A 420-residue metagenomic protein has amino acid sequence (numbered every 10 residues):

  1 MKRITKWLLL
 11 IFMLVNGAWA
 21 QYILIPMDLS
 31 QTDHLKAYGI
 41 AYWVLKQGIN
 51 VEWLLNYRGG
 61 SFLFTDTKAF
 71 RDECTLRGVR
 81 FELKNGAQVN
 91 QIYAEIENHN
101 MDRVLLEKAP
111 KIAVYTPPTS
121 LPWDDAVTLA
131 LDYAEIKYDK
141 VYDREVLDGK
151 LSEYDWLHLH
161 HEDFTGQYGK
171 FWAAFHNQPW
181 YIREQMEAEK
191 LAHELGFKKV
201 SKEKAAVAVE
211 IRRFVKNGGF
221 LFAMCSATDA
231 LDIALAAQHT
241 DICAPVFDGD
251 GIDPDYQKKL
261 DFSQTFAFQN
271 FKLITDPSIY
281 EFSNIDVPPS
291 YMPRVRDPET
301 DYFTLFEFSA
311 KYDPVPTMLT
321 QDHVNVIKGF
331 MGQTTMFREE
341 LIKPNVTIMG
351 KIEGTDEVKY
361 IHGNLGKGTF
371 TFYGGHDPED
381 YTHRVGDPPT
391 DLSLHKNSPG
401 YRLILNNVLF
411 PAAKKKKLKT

Functional and structural regions predicted by a protein language model:
K2-L10: Sec-dependent signal peptide recognition, specifically the positively charged N-region followed immediately by
V15-G17: N-terminal signal peptide c-region/cleavage motif recognized by signal peptidases
A20-D125, A134, G375, T382: Hydrophobic targeting/anchoring helices
Q21-P26, T32-L63, L341-T420: Extracellular ligand-binding/catalytic regions of CAZymes and related secreted enzymes and adhesion modules
Y22-I23, D28-T32, F62-L63, T67-D72 (+2 more regions): Helical hinge/lid and interdomain linker segments adjacent to catalytic or ligand-binding clefts that mediate domain
E95-N100, R144-V146, T355-K359: Alpha-helical scaffolding within the catalytic cores of extracellular/periplasmic polymer-degrading hydrolases
P122-D125, D132, D229, T240 (+1 more regions): Catalytic beta-strand/loop cores that center a nucleophilic Ser/Cys/Thr and support acyl-enzyme chemistry
G196-F197, A236, P245-F247, P254-K258: Catalytic cores of eukaryotic secretory-pathway lumenal/extracellular enzymes that build and remodel glycoconjugates
